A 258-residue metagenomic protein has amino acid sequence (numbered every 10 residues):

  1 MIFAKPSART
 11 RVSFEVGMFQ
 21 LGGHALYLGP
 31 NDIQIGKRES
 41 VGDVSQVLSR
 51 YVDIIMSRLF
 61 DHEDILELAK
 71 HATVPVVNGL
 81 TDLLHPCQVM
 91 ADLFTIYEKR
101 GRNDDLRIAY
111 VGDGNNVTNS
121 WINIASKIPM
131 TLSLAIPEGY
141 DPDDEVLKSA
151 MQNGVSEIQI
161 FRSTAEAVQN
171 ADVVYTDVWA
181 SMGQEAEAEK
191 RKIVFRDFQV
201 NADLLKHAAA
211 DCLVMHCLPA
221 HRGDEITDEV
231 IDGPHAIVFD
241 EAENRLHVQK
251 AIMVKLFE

Functional and structural regions predicted by a protein language model:
M1-Y97, R222: Phosphate/diphosphate ligand-binding glycine-rich loop within oxidoreductases
A4-G17, R100-T176: Glycine-rich phosphate/diphosphate-binding loop of Rossmann-like nucleotide-binding domains
L21, Y51, H71-A72, I128 (+3 more regions): Short, structured coil segments at secondary-structure junctions
G36-K37, H85-A91, D143-E145, A171 (+1 more regions): Short, charged, surface-exposed secondary-structure boundary motifs
P75-L80, L132-S133, V238-F239: Short hydrophobic/aromatic-enriched beta-strand-loop microsegments
M151-E229: Rossmann-like adenosine-cofactor binding region
D211-C212, L218-E258: Adenosine-phosphate binding glycine-rich loop
